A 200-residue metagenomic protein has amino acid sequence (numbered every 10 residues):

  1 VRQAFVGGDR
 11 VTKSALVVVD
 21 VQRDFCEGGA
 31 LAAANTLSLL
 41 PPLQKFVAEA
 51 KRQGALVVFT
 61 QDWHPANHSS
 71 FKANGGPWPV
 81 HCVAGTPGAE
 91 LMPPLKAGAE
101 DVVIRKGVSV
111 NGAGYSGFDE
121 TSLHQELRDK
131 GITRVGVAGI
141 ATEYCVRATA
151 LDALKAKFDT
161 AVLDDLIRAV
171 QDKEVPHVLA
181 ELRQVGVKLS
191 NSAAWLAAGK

Functional and structural regions predicted by a protein language model:
V1-R2: Ser/Thr/Pro/Gly-rich low-complexity, intrinsically disordered segments
F5-V108, H124, D129, T133 (+2 more regions): Active-site acidic carboxylates
F46-V47, R147-K155: Histidine-anchored nucleotide/phosphate-binding helix
P87, L91, T142-T149: Catalytic-loop motifs flanking and including active-site residues across diverse enzymes
G107-F118, T149: Active-site rim beta-loop-alpha module in soluble metabolic enzymes
N111-G114, I167-Q171: Short, small-residue-enriched loops and turns at beta-alpha junctions that line or gate enzyme active sites
E120-S122: A short, well-ordered alpha-helical element
I132-C145, V162-I167: Glycine-rich anion-binding loop/nest that anchors nucleotide
